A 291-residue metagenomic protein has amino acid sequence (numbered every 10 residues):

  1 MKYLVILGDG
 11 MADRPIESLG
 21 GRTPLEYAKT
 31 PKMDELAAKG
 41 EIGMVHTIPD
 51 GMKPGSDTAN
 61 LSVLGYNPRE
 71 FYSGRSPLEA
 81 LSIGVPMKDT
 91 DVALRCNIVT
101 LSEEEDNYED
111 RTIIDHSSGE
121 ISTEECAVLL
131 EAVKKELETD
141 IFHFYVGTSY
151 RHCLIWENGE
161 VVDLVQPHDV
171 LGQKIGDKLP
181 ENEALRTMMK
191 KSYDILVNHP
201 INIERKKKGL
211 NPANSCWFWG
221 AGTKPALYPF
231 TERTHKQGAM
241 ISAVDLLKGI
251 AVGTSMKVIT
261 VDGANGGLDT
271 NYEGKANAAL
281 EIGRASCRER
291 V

Functional and structural regions predicted by a protein language model:
M1-V5: Extreme N-terminal starter segment of soluble prokaryotic enzymes
A12-L130: Active-site nucleophile/metal-coordination loop of metallo-enzymes that catalyze phosphate/sulfate and related
R75-H199: A contiguous, mid-domain pocket- or channel-lining segment that forms the substrate-recognition surface
D140-G147, I201-N211, S286-R288: Flexible, glycine/charged-enriched surface loops at secondary-structure junctions
L171-Q237: Loop-centered beta-sheet repeat module
E232-L280: Metal-dependent catalytic core segments for phosphate chemistry
E281-V291: Residue-level detector of conserved catalytic or cofactor/ligand-binding positions in enzyme active sites
